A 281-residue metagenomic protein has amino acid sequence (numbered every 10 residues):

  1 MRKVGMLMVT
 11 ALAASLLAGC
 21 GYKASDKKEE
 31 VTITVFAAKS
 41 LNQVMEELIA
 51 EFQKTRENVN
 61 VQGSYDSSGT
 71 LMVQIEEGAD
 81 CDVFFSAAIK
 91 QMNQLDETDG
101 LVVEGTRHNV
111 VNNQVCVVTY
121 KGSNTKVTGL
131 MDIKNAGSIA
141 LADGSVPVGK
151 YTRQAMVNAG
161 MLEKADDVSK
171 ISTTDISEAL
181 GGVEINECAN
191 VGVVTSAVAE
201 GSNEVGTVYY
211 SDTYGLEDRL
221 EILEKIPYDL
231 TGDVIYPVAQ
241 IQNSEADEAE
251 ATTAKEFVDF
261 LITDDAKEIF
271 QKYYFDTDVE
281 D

Functional and structural regions predicted by a protein language model:
M1-A24: Sec-dependent N-terminal signal peptides of Gram-positive bacterial secreted proteins and lipoproteins
C20-A50, K54, G69, I89 (+3 more regions): Exported/periplasmic ABC-transporter solute-binding proteins
R56-Q62: A generic structural motif
N58, D80-C81, N203: Short, high-confidence coil segments that cap the C-terminus of an alpha-helix and link into the following beta-strand
G63-V73, D80-E97: Ligand-binding clamshell of periplasmic/extracellular solute-binding protein-like
Q74-I75, A197: CheY-like receiver
E76-E77, H108: Short glycine-biased active-site loop of nucleotidyltransferases that positions the nucleotide triphosphate and helps
T98-T106: A short, gly/pro- and small-residue-rich
